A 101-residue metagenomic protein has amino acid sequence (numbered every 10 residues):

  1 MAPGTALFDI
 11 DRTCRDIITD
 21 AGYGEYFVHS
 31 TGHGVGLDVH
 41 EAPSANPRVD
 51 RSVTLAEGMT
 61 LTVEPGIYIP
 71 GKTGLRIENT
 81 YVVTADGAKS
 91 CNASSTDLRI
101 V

Functional and structural regions predicted by a protein language model:
M1-V101: Active-site neighborhoods and metal-handling regions in enzymes and metal-associated proteins
